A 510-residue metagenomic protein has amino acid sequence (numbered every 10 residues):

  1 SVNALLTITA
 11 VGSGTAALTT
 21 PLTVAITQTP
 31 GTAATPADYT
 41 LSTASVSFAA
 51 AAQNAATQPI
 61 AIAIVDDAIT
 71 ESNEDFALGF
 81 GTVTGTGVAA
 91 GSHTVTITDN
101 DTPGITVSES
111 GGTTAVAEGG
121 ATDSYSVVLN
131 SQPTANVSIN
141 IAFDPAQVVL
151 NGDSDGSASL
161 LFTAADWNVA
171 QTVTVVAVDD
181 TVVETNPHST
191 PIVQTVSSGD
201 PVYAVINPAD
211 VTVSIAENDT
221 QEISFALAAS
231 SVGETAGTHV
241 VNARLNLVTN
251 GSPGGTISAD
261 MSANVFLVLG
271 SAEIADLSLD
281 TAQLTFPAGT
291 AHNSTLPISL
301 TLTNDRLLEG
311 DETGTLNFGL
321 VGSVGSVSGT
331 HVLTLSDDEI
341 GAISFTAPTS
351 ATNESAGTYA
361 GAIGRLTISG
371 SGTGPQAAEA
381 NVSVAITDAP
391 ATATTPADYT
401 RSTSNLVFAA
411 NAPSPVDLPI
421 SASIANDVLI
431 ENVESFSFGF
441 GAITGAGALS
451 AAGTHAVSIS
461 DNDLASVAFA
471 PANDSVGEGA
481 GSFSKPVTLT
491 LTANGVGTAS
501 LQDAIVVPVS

Functional and structural regions predicted by a protein language model:
S1-S510: Short boundary segments that mark the start of a structured unit
